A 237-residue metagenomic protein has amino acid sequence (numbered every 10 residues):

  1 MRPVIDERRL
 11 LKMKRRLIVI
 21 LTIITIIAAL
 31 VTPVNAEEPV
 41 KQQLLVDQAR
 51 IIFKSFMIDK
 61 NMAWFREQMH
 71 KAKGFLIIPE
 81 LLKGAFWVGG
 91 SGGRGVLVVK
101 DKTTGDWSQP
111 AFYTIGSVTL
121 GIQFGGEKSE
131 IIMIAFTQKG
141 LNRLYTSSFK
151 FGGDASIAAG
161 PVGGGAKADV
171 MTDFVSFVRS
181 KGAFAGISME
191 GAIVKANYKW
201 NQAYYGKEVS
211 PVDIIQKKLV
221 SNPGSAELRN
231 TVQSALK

Functional and structural regions predicted by a protein language model:
R2-K12: Short, Lys/Arg-enriched N-terminal segments with co-localized hydrophobic residues within the first ~10-30 amino acids
L10-L21: Bacterial N-terminal signal peptides that target proteins for export
I20-A29: Bacterial N-terminal signal peptides
V31-A36: Sec/Tat signal peptide C-region and signal peptidase I cleavage site
E37-K237: Small-residue-enriched, tightly packed secondary-structure blocks
